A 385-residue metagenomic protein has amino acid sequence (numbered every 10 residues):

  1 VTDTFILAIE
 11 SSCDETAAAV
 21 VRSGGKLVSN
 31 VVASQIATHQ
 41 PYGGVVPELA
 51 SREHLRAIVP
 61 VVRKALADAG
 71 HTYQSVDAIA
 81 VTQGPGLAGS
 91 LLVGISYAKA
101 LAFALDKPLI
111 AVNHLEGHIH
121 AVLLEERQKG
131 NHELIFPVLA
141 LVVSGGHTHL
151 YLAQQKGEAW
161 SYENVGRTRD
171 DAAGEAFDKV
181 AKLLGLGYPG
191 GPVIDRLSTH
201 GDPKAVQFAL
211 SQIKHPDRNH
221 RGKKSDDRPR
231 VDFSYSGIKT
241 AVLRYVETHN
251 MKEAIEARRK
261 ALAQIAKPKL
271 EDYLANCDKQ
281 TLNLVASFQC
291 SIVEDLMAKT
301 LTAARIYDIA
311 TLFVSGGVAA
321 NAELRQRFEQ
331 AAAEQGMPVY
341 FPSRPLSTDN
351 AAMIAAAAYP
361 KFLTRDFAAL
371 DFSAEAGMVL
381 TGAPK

Functional and structural regions predicted by a protein language model:
T2-T4, V112-V138: Conserved phosphate-binding catalytic cores of ATP/NTP-utilizing and phosphoryl-transfer enzymes
T4-S75, V81-P85, H114, H118: N-terminal beta-alpha supersecondary unit
T16-V21, A140-V142, T148-L152: Short beta-strand scaffold segments in enzyme catalytic cores
V61-D77, R127, N250, Y273 (+1 more regions): Phosphate/pyrophosphate-binding loops at sites that engage ATP/ADP/AMP, CoA/4′-phosphopantetheine, polyphosphate
A111-V112, T311, F328-I354, A368: Conserved phosphate-binding/catalytic loops in two-lobed NTP-binding clefts
H118, P342-L380: Glycine-rich phosphate-binding/hydrolytic loop that grips phosphoryl groups
Q154-P203, Y235-N250: Glycine-rich phosphate-binding loop plus the immediately following alpha-helix
T199-L312, E323-Q335, F362, K385: A contiguous, well-structured pocket-lining segment that forms one wall/lid of small-molecule binding clefts in soluble
